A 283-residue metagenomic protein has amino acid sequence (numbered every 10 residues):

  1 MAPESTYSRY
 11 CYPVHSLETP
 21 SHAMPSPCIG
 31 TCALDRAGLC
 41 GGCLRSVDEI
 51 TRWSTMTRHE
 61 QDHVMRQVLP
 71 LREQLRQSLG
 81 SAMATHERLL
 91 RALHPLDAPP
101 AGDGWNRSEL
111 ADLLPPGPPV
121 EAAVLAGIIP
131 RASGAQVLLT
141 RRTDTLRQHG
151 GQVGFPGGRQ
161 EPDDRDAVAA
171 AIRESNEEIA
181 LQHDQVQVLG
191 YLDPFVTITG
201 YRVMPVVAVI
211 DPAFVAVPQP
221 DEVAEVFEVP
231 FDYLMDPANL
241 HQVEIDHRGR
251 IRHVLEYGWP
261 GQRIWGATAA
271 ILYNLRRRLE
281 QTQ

Functional and structural regions predicted by a protein language model:
P3, Y7-H15, T19-G30, L34: N-terminal pre-ligand scaffold of iron-sulfur
T6-C11, H15-E18, H59, L69-G154 (+3 more regions): N-terminal leader/linker segments that precede catalytic domains of diphosphate-processing enzymes
H22-S26, L44, I50-T51, Q74-R76: Compact, charge-rich alpha-helical regulatory domains located at protein termini
P27-D48: Local cysteine-cluster metal-coordination motifs and their immediate loop/turn environment, predominantly Fe-S cluster
R45, S54-V64: Short cysteine/histidine-rich metal-coordination sites, predominantly Zn2+-binding motifs
R52-T55, D236: Phosphate-coordinating loops and pocket residues in cytosolic domains that bind phosphorylated ligands
P218-P260: NUDIX/MutT-family hydrolases
